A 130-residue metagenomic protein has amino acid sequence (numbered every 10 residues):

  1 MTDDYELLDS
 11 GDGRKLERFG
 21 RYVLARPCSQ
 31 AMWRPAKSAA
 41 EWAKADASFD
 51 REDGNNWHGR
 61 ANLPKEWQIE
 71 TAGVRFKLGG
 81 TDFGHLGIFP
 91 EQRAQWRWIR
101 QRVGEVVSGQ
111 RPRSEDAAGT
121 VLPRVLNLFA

Functional and structural regions predicted by a protein language model:
T2-E17, L24-P90, R97-R100: Non-catalytic substrate-recognition/targeting regions of SAM-dependent transferases
F19-G20, L128: Single, functionally critical "micro-switch" positions that shape active/binding sites and transmembrane helices
S38, Q95, R113-A117: Serine/threonine-rich low-complexity intrinsically disordered regions
G80, F129-A130: Short, structured patches in soluble enzyme cores that scaffold and shape functional sites
W98, R102-V106, L128: Mid-sequence acidic-hydrophobic segments that form the walls of catalytic/ligand-binding cavities or oligomerization
E105-V121: Intrinsic disorder/low-complexity segments
V121-F129: Conserved class I S-adenosyl-L-methionine
